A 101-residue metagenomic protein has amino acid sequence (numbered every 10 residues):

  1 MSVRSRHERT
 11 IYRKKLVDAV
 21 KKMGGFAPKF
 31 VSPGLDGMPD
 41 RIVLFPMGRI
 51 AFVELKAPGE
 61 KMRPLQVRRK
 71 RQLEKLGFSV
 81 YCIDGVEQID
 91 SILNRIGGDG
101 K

Functional and structural regions predicted by a protein language model:
M1-K101: Catalytic phosphate/metal-binding cores of nucleic-acid and nucleotide-processing enzymes, i.e., regions that mediate
